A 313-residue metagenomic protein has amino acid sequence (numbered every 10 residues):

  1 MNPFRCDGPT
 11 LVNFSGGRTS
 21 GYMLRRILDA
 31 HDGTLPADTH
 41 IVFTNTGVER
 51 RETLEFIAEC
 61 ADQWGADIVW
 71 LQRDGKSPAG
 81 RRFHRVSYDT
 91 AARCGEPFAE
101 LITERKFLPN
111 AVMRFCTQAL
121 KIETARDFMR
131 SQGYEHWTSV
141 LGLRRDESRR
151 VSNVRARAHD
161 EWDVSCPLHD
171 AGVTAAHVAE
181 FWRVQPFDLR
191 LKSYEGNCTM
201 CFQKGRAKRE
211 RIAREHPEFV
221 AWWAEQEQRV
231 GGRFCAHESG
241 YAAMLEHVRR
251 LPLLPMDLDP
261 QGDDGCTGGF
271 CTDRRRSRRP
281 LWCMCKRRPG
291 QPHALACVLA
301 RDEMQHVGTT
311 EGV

Functional and structural regions predicted by a protein language model:
M1-V313: Nucleotide-activated chemistry modules centered on ATP-dependent adenylation/adenylyltransferase
